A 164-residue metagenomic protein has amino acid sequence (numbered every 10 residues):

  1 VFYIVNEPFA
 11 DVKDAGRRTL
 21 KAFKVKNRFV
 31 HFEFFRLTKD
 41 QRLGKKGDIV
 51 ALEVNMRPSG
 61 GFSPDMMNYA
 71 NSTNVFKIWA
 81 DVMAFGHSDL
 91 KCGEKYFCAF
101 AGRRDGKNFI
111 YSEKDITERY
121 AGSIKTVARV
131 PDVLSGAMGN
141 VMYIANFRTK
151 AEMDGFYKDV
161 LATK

Functional and structural regions predicted by a protein language model:
V1-F2, A10-K13, R17-A22, F156-K164: Conserved ATP-binding module of the ATP-grasp superfamily
V1-V5, S63-M66: Glycine-rich phosphate-binding loop of ATP-grasp-fold ATP-dependent ligases
I4-E7, N71: Alpha-helix N-cap and loop-to-helix initiation/capping positions
D11-F32, N55-G106: Active-site "cap" helix and flanking loop/linker of ATP-utilizing ligase/carboxylase catalytic domains
K26-R28, K46-D48, A137: Residue-level preference for beta-strand/loop junctions
F35-K39: Short beta-strand micro-motifs enriched in acidic
R42-P58: A short beta-strand motif that forms the metal-chelation/ATP-contact edge of phosphoryl-transfer active sites
I78-K164: Peripheral (often C-terminal) accessory segments that flank ATP-dependent C-N-forming ligase machineries
